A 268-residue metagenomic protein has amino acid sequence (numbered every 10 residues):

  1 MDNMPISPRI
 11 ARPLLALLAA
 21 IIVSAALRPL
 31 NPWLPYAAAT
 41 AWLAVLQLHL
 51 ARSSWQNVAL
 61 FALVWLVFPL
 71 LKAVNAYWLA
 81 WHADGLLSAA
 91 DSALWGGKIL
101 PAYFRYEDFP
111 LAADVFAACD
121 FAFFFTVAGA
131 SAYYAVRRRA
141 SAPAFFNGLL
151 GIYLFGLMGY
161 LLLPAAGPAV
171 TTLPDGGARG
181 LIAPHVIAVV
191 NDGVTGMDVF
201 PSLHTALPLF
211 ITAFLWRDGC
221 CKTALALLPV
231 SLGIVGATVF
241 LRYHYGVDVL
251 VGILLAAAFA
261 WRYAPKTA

Functional and structural regions predicted by a protein language model:
D2-N31, Y36-A37, W55-T126: N-terminal transmembrane-helix/juxtamembrane module of multi-pass inner/ER membrane proteins
N3, R28, Q47-Q56, Y134-A144 (+1 more regions): Membrane-interface helix-boundary motifs at transmembrane edges
L17-A26, V64-L70, Y153-L161, P229-F240: Aromatic-anchored segments of alpha-helical transmembrane domains
Q56-A62, V127-L163, L227: Interfacial segments of alpha-helical transmembrane regions
L70-G85, G151-G177: Transmembrane alpha-helix/helix-exit interface in multi-pass inner-membrane proteins
G129-V136, T205-T223, L254-Y263: Membrane-interfacial alpha-helical segments at the cytosolic side of multi-pass membrane proteins
M158-D218: Membrane-interfacial catalytic/cofactor-binding modules of polytopic membrane enzymes
G167-T171, V199, G233-F259: Interfacial helix-loop-helix junctions of multi-pass membrane proteins
